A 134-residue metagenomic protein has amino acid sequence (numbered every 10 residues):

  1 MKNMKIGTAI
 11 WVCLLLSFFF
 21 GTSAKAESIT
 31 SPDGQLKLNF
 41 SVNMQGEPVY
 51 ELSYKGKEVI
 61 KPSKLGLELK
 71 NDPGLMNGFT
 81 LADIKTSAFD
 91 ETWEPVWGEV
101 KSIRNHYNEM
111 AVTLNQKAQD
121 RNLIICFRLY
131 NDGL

Functional and structural regions predicted by a protein language model:
M1-I6: N-terminal secretory signal peptides that target proteins for export/translocation
A9-F19: Bacterial N-terminal signal peptides
T22-A26: Sec/Tat signal peptide C-region and signal peptidase I cleavage site
S28-L134: N-terminal accessory beta-strand-rich subdomains and adjacent acidic, glycine-rich linkers that precede catalytic cores
